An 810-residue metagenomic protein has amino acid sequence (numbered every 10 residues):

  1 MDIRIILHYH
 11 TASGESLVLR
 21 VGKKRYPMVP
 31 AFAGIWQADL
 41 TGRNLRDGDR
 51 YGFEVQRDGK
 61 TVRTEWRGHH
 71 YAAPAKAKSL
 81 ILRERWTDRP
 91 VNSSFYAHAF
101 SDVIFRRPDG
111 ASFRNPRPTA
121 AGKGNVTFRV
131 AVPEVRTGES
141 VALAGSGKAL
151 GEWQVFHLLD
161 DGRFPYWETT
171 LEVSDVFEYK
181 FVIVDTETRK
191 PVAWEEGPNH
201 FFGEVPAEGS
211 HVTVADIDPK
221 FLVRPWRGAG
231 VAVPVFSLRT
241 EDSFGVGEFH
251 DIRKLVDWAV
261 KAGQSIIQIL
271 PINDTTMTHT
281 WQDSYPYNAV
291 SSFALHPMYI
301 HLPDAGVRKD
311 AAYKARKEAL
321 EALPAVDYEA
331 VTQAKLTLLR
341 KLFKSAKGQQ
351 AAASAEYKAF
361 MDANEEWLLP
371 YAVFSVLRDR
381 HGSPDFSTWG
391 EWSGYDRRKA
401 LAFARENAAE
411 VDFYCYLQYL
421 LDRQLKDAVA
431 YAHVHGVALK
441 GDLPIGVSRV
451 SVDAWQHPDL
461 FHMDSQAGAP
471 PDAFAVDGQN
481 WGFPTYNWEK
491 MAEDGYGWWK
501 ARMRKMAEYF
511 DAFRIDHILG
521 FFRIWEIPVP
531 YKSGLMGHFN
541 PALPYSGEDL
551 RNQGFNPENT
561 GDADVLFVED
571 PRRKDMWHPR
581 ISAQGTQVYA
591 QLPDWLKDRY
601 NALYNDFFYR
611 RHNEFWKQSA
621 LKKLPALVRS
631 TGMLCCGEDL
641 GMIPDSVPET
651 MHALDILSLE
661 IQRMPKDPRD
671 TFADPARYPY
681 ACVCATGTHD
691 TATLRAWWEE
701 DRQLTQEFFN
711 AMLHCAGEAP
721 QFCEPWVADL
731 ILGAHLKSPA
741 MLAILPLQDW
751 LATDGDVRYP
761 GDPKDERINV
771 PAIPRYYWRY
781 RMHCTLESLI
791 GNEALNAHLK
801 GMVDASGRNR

Functional and structural regions predicted by a protein language model:
D2-R50, E54-S79, T127-V176, V184-A207 (+2 more regions): Aromatic-rich carbohydrate-binding modules that target alpha-glucans
A38-G42, G48-R50, V55-R57, H70-P74 (+2 more regions): Catalytic cores of glycan-processing enzymes that make or break glycosidic bonds
F181: Ligand/cofactor-recognition surfaces for anionic moieties
